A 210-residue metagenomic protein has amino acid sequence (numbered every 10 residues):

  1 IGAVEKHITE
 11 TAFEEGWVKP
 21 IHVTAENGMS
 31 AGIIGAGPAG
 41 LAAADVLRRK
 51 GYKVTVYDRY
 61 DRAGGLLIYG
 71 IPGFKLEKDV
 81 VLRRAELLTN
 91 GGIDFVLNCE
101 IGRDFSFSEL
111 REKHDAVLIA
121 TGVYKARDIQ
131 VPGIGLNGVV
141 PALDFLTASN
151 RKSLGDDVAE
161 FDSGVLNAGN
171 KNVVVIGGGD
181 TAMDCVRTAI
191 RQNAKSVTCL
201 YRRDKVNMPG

Functional and structural regions predicted by a protein language model:
I1: Local cysteine-cluster metal-coordination motifs and their immediate loop/turn environment, predominantly Fe-S cluster
K6-G210: Residues forming the flavin
